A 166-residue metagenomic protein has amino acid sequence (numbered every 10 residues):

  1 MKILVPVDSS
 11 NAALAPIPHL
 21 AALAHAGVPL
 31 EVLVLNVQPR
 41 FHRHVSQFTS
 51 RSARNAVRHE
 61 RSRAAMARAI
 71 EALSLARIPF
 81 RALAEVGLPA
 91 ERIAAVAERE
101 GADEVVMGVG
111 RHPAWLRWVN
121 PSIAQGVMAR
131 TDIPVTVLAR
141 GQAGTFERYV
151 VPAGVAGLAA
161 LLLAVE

Functional and structural regions predicted by a protein language model:
M1-F48, G154-E166: Small/aliphatic-rich secondary-structure junction motif
L33-L35, R81-E85, T136-L138: General small-molecule cofactor/ligand-binding pocket signal
N36, E104, G108-G110, A139-R140: Short secondary-structure boundary segments
S52-A64: A short acidic, glycine-rich active-site loop that binds or catalyzes chemistry on phosphate/adenosine moieties
R54, S74-V105, Q125: Structural beta-alpha unit
M107-G126, G144-F146: Glycine-rich, Arg-bearing micro-motifs that act as flexible, cationic patches
G126-R140: Short, acidic/small-residue loops that bind anionic groups at enzyme active sites
A139-V151: Juxtamembrane/start-of-transmembrane alpha-helix segments at the extracytoplasmic/lumenal side of membrane anchors
